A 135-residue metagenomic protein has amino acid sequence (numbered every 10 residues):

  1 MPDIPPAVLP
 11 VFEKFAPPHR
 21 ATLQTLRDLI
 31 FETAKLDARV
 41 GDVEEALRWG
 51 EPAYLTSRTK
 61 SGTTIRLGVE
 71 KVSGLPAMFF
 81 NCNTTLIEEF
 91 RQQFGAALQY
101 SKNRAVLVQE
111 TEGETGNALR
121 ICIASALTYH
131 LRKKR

Functional and structural regions predicted by a protein language model:
M1-R135: Charge-dense, helix-prone N-terminal extensions
